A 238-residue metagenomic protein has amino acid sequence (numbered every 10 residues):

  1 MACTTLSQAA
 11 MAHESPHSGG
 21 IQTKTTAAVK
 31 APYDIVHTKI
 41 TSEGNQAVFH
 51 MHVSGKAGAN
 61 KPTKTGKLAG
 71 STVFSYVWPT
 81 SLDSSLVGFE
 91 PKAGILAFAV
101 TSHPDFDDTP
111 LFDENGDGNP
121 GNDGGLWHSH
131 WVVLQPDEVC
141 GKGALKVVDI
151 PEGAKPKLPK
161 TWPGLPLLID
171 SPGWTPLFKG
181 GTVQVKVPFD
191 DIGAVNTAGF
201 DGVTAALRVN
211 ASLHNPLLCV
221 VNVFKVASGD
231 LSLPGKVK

Functional and structural regions predicted by a protein language model:
A2-A10: C-terminal segment of classical bacterial N-terminal signal peptides
A10-S18: Cleaved targeting-peptide boundary
S18-A28: Intrinsically disordered, low-complexity eukaryotic regions enriched in glycine, serine and charged residues
K30-Q135: Surface-exposed, glycine/proline- and aromatic-rich loop segments on solvent-exposed faces across compartments
L82-L86, T197-K238: Acidic/polar low-complexity flexible segments
Q135-P188: Short helix-loop boundary/capping segments
P188-D190, L207: A motif-centric signal for short, conserved binding hotspots located in accessible loops or intrinsically disordered
D191-T197: Substrate-binding/catalytic groove segments of enzymes that remodel or degrade extracellular structural polymers
